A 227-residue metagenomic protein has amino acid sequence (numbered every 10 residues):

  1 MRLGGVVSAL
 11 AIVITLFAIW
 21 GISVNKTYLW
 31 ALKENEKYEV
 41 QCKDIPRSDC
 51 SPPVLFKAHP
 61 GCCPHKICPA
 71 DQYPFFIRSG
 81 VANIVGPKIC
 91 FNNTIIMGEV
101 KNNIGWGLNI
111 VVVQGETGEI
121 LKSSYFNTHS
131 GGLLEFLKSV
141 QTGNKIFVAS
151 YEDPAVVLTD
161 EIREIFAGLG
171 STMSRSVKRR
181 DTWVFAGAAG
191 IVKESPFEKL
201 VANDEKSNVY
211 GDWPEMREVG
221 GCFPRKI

Functional and structural regions predicted by a protein language model:
M1-I146, Y151-I227: Short acidic-hydrophobic catalytic motif
